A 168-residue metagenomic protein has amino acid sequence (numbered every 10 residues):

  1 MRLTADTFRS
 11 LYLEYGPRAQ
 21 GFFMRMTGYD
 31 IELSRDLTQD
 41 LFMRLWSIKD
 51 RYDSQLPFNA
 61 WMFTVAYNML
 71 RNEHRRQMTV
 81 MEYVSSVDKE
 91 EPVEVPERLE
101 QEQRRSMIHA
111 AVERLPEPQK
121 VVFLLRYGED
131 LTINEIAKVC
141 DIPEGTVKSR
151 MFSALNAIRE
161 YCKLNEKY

Functional and structural regions predicted by a protein language model:
M1-G21, R35, W46: A short, charge-rich alpha-helical start-of-domain segment used by transcription regulators
G16, Q20, F42, P116 (+2 more regions): C-terminal flanking helix
G16, Q39-W46, L56-T79: Σ70-family region 2.3-2.4 aromatic/basic alpha-helix that recognizes the −10 promoter and nucleates DNA melting
A19, F23, S34-L45, V65 (+3 more regions): Short, small-hydrophobic-rich alpha-helical interface motif
R51-D53, T64-V84, Q101, S153 (+1 more regions): Arg/Lys-rich amphipathic alpha helix in sigma70-family domain 2
N72, V80-R105, T132: Internal acidic/polar
V122-R126: A short pre-motif secondary-structure segment
N134, C140-L164: DNA-recognition helix of helix-turn-helix
